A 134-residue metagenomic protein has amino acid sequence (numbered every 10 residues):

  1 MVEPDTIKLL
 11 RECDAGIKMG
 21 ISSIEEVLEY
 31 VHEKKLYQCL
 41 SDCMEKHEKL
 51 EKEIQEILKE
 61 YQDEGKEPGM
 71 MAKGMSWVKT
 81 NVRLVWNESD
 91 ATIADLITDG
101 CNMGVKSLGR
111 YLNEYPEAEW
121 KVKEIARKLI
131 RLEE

Functional and structural regions predicted by a protein language model:
M1-I7, Y61, L84: Membrane-interacting alpha-helical segments
V2-V31, T92-P116: Alpha-helical bundle segments that constitute or directly flank the non-heme di-iron/ferroxidase center
D5-C13, K34-K52, D90-L96, E119-L132: Alpha-helical scaffold segments that form or flank carboxylate-/histidine-based iron centers
C13-D14, E29-Y30, C43-M44, E64 (+1 more regions): Short, surface-exposed loop/turn motifs that are enriched in glycine and acidic residues and include a nearby proline
E25-E29, S41, Q55, K79 (+2 more regions): Amphipathic alpha-helical segments within well-ordered protein domains
V31-K34, I54-I57, Y61, Y115: Hydrophobic stripe of amphipathic alpha-helices that form coiled-coil interfaces
K52, E56-V105: Carboxylate-rich helix-loop segments that flank metal/cofactor sites and access channels in metalloenzymes
